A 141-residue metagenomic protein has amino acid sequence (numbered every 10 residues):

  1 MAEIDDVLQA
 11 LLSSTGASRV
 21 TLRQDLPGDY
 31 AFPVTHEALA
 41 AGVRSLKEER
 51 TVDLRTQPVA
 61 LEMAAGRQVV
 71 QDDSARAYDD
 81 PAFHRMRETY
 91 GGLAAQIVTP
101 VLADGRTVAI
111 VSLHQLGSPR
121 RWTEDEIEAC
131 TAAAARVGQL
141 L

Functional and structural regions predicted by a protein language model:
M1-L22, A133: Amphipathic alpha-helical coiled-coil segments that mediate homodimerization and allosteric signal transmission
Q9, T21-T51, T56: GAF sensory/regulatory domain recognition with acknowledged cross-activation on helical regulatory dimers
A17, Q96, V108: Short coil/loop residues immediately preceding or within conserved phosphate-binding loops of NTP-utilizing enzyme
A60-V69, R76-D79: Soluble sensory domains of the PAS superfamily and closely related sensory modules
S74-A95: Signal-transducing coupling segments at domain and membrane junctions
A94-L102: A short, aliphatic-rich beta-strand micro-motif
V101-Q115: Sensory-domain boundary capping and coupling elements
Q115-A133, L140-L141: Regulatory loop-to-helix N-cap segments in sensory/regulatory domains that couple ligand/signal detection
